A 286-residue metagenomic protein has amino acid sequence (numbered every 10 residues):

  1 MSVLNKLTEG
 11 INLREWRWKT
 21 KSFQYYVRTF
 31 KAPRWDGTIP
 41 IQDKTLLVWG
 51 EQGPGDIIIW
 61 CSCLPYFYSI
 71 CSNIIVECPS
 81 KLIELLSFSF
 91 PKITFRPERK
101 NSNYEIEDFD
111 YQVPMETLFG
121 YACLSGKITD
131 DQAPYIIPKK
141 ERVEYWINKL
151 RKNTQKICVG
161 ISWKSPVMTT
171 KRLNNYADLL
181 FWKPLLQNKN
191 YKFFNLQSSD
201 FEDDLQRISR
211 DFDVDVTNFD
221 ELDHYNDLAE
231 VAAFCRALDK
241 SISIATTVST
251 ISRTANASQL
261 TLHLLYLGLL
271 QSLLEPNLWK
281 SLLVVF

Functional and structural regions predicted by a protein language model:
M1-K240, A245-F286: Alpha-helical solenoid repeat scaffolds of the TPR/TPR-like class and their adjacent stem/linker regions that mediate
